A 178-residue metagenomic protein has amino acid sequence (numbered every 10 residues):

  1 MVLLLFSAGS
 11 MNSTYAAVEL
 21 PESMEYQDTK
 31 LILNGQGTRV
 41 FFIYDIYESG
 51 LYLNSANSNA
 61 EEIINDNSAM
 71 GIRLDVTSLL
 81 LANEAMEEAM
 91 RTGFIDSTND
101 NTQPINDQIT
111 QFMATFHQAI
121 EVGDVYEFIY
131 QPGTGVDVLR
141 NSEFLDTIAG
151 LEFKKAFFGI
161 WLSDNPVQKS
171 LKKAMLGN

Functional and structural regions predicted by a protein language model:
M1-G9: Bacterial N-terminal signal peptides
S13-N178: Terminal leader/tail segments of proteins
